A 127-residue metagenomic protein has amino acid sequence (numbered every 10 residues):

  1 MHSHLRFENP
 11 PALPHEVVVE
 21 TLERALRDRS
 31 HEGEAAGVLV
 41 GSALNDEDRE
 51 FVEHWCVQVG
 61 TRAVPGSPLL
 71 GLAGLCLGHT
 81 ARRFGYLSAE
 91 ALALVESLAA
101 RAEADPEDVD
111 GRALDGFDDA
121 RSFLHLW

Functional and structural regions predicted by a protein language model:
M1-G37: N-terminal "cap/leader" segments of large eukaryotic alpha-helical scaffolds
H2-S3, L92, S97-W127: Eukaryotic acidic, Ser/Thr-rich intrinsically disordered low-complexity regions
H15-E23, E47-G60, R83-A99, L126-W127: Amphipathic alpha-helical scaffolding segments comprising HEAT/armadillo-like alpha-solenoid repeats
R29-H31, V64-P68, A102-P106: Short inter-helical turns and helix N-cap capping residues of alpha-solenoid HEAT/ARM repeat scaffolds
E32-A36, L70, D110: Residue-level detector of extended alpha-helical repeat arrays and alpha-solenoid scaffolds
E34-F51: A contiguous binding-surface segment within folded domains or other stable secondary-structure elements
A36-V40, G74, L114: Hydrophobic core positions within HEAT/HEAT-like alpha-solenoid repeats
V40-A43, G78-H79, D118-R121: Structural signature of alpha-helical solenoid repeat scaffolds
